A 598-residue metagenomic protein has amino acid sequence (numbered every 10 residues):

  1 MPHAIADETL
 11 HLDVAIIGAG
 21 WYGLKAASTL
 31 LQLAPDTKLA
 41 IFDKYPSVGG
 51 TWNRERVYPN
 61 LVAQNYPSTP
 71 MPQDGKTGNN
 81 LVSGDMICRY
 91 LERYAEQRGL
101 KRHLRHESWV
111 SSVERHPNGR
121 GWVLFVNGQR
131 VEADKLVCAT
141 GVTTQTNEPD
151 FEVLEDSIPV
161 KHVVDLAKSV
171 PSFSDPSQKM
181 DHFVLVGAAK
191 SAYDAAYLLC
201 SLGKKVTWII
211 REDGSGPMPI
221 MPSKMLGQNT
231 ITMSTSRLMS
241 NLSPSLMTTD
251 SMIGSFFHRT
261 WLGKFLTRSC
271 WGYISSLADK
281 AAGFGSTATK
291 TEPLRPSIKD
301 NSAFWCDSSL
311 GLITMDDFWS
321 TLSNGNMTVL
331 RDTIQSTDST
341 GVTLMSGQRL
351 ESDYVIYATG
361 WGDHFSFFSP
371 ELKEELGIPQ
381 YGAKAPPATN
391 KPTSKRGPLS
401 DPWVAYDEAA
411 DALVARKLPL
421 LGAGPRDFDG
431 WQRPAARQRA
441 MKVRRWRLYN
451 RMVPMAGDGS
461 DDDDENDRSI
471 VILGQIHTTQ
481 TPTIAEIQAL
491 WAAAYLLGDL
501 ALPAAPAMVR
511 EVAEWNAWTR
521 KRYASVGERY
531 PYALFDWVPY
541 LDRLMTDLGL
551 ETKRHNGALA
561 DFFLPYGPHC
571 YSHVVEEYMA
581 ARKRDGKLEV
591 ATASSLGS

Functional and structural regions predicted by a protein language model:
L10-I41, L185-C200: N-terminal Rossmann-like FAD-binding beta1-loop-alpha1 element of flavoenzymes
I16-I17, V110, R130-T144, F183-V186 (+2 more regions): Short hydrophobic core segments
K44-R93, I209-L294, E514-V526, R543: Glycine-rich active-site loop/strand segments that organize a redox cofactor
P70-T77, S83, E96, L100-H103 (+4 more regions): Glycine-rich dinucleotide-binding loop and its adjacent helix/turn
D74-R93, S191, A303-D317, P531-D536: Short beta-strand to alpha-helix junction loop
H106-G121, M327-G341: A conserved short coil-to-beta-strand element within the FAD-binding core of flavoproteins
T140-K168, L202, M345-A440: Glycine-rich beta-alpha-beta "Rossmann" dinucleotide-binding loop(s) and their flanking helix/strand
I158, I209-P219, M225-L246, S251 (+2 more regions): C-terminal, flexible cofactor-proximal segment of oxidoreductases
